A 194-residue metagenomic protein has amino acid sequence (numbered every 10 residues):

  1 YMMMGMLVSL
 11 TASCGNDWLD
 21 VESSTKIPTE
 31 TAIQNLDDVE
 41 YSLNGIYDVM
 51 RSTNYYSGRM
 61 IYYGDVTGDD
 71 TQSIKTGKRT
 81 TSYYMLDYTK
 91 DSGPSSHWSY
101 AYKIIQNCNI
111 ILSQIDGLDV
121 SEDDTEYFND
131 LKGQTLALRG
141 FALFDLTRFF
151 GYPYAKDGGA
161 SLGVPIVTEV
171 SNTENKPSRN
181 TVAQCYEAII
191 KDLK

Functional and structural regions predicted by a protein language model:
Y1-A12: Sec-dependent bacterial lipoprotein signal peptides
C14-I61: Membrane-proximal, proline-rich intrinsically disordered regions
R51-Y56, T71-S73, A142-P153: Secretory-pathway/luminal and periplasmic proteins that interact with or process carbohydrate-rich
D65-T89, I166: Short alpha-helical hairpin
K78-F150, N180-A183: Conserved, well-structured interaction surfaces
E126, F149-E187: Short coil/linker segments at helix-helix boundaries
F149, K191-K194: Glycine-rich, acidic and aromatic/proline-enriched surface loops and short helix-turn segments that act as binding
